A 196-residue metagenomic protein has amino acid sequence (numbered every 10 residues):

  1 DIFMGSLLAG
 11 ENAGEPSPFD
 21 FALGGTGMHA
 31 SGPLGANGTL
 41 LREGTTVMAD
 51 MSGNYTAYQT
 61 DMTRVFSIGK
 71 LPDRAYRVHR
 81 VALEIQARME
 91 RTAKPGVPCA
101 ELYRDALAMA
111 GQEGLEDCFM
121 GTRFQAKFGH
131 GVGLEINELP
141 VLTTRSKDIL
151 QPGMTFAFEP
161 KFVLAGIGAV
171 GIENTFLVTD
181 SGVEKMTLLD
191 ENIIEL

Functional and structural regions predicted by a protein language model:
D1-L196: Active-site neighborhoods and metal-handling regions in enzymes and metal-associated proteins
